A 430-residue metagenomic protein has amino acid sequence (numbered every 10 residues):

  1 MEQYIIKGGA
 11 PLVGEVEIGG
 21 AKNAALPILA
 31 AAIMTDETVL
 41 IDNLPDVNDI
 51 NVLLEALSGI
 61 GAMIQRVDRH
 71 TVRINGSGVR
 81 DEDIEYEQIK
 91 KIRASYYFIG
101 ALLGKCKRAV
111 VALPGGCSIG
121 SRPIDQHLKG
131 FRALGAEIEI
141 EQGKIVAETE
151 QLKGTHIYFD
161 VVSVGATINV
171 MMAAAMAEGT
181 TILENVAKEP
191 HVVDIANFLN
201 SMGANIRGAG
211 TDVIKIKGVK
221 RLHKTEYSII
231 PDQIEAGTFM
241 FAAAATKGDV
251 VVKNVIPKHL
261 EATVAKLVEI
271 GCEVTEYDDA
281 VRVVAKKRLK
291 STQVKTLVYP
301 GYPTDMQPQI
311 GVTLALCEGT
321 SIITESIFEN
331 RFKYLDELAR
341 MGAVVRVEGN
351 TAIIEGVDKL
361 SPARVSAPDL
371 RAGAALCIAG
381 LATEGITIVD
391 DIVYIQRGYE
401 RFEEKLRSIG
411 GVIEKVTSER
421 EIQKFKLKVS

Functional and structural regions predicted by a protein language model:
M1-S430: Short, structured segments at the rim of ligand-binding sites
